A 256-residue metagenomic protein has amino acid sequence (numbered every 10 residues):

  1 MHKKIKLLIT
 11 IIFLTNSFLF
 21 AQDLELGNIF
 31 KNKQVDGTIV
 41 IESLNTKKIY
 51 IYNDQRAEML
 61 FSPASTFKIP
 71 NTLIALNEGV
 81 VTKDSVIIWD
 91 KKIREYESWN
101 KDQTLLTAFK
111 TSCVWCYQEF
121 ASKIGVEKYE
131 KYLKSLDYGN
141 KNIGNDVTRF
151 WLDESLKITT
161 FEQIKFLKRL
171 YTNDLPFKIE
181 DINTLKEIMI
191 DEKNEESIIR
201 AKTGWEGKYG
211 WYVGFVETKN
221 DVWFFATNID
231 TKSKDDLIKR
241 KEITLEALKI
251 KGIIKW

Functional and structural regions predicted by a protein language model:
M1-L24: Bacterial Sec-dependent N-terminal signal peptides
L19-M59: Beta-lactamase-like hydrolase cores
Q22-K33, S122-E127, Y171-W256: Structured C-terminal helix/loop/strand segments within mature extracytoplasmic catalytic/sensor domains
N53-E58, K101-D102, K110-Y117, G144-W151 (+2 more regions): Flexible glycine/proline-enriched surface loops and loop-helix/loop-strand junctions
L60-D84, A108, F225: Active-site SXXK
F61-T66, W99-Q103, T107, T111 (+5 more regions): Soluble non-cytosolic domains of exported or imported proteins
N77-K92, F177-I182: Short, well-structured active-site flanking segments
E97, K101-L105, Y117-L167: Mid-domain, small-residue-enriched loop/turn segments at the edges of structured enzyme/sensor domains
